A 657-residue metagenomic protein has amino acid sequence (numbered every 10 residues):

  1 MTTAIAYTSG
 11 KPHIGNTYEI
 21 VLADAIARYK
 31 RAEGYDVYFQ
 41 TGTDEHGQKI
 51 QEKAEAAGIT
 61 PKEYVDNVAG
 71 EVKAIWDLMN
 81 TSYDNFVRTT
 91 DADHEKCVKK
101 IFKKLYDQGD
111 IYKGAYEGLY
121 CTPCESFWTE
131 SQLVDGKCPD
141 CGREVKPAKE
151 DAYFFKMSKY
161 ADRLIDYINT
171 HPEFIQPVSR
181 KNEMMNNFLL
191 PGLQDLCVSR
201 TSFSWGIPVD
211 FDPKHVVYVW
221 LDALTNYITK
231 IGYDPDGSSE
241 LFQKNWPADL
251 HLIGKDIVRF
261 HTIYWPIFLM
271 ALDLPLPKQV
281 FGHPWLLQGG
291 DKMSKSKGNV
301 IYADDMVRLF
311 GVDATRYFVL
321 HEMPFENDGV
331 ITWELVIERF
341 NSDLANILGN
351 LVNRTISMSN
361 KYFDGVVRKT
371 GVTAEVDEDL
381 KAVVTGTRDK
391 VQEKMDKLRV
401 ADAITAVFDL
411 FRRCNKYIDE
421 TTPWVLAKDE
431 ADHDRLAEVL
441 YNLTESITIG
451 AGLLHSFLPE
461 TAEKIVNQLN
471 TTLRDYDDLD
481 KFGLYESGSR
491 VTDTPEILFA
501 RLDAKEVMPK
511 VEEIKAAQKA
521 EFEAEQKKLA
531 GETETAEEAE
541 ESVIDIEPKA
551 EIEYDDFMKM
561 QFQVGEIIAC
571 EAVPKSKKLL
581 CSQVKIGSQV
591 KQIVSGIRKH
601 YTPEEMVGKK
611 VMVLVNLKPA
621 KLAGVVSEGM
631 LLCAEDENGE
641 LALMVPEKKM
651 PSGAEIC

Functional and structural regions predicted by a protein language model:
M1-T41, D93-C97, C141, P147-K361 (+1 more regions): Structured secondary-structure scaffolds
M1-V68, V87-F102, D107, C124 (+5 more regions): N-terminal catalytic cores of NTP/NDP-binding nucleotidyl/phosphoryl-transfer enzymes
R28-D36, A57, P61, L78 (+7 more regions): Secondary-structure transition/capping motifs at alpha-helix termini and the adjoining loop/turn into the next element
A69-D84: A glycine-rich helix N-cap at a beta->alpha junction
Q108-A161, I165: Cys/His-rich short segments
K113, E322, E334-V372, V383-V491 (+1 more regions): Helix-rich, typically C-terminal accessory recognition domains appended to large enzymatic cores
A462-D556: Intrinsic disorder at enzyme termini
T535-C657: Phosphate-backbone binding interfaces of nucleic-acid-interacting proteins
